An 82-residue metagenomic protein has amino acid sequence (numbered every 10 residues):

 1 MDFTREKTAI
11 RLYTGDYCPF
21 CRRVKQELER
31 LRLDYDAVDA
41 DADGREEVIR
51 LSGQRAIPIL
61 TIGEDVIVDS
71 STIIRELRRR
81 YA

Functional and structural regions predicted by a protein language model:
M1-L33, V38: Local sequence-structure signature of Cys/Sec-based thiol-disulfide redox active-site neighborhoods
P19, D43, V68: Short alpha-helical
R23, D43, T72: Residue-level recognition of oxygen-bearing side chains
V38-Q54, T61: Thioredoxin-like thiol-disulfide oxidoreductase module
P58-V66: A short, hydrophobic beta-strand/beta-hairpin element that forms part of a small beta-sheet core
D65-R78: Conserved N-terminal glycine/acidic-rich loop preference
Y81-A82: Short, hydrophobic alpha-helical segments
